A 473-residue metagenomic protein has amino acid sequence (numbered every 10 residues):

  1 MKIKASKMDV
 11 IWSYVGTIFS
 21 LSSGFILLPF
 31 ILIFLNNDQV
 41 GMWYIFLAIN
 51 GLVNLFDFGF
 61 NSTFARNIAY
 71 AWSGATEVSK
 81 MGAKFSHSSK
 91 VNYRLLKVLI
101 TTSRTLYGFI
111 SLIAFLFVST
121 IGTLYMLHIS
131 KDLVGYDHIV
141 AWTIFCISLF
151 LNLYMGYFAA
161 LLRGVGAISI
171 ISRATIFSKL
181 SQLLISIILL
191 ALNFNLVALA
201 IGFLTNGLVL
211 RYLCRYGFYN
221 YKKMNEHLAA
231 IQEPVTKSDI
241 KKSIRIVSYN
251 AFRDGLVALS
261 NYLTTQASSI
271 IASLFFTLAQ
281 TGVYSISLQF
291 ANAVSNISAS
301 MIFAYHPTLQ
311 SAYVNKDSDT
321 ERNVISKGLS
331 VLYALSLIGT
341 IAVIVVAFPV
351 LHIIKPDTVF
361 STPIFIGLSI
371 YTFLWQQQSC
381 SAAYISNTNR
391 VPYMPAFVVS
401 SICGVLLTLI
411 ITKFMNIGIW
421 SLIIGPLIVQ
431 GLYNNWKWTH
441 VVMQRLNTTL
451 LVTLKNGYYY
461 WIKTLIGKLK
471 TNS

Functional and structural regions predicted by a protein language model:
M1-S6, L196-F203, C214-T265, K316-D319 (+1 more regions): Interhelical loop/hinge segments that connect adjacent transmembrane helices in multipass membrane
A5-G74, F252-A279: Signature of the first transmembrane helix
M8-W12, T17-S20, S62-L127, S318-T340: Membrane-water interface segments that mark the loop-to-transmembrane alpha-helix transition
L32-Q39, S169, L180-Y212, Y216 (+8 more regions): Membrane-interface helix-loop junctions in multi-pass transport and translocation proteins
F46-F58, V257, N261, A267 (+3 more regions): Transmembrane helix-bundle signature of multi-pass secondary active exporters and lipid flippases
F58-V91, G164, A291, S295-K316 (+1 more regions): Helix-loop junctions and terminal segments of transmembrane helices in multi-pass membrane transport/translocation
L124-I144, D319, I344-F373: Interfacial segments at transmembrane-helix termini and the short loops linking adjacent helices
L149-T175, V197, I366-V399: Membrane-interface junctions at transmembrane-helix termini in multi-pass inner-membrane proteins
